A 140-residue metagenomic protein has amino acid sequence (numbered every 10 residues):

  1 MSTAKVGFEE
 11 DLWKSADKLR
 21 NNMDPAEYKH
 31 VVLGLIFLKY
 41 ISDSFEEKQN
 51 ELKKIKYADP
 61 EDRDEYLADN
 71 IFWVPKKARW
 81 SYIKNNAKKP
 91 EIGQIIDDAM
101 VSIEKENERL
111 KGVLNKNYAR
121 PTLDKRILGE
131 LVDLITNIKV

Functional and structural regions predicted by a protein language model:
M1-V140: Non-catalytic, mostly N-terminal accessory regions of nucleic-acid modification and defense proteins
